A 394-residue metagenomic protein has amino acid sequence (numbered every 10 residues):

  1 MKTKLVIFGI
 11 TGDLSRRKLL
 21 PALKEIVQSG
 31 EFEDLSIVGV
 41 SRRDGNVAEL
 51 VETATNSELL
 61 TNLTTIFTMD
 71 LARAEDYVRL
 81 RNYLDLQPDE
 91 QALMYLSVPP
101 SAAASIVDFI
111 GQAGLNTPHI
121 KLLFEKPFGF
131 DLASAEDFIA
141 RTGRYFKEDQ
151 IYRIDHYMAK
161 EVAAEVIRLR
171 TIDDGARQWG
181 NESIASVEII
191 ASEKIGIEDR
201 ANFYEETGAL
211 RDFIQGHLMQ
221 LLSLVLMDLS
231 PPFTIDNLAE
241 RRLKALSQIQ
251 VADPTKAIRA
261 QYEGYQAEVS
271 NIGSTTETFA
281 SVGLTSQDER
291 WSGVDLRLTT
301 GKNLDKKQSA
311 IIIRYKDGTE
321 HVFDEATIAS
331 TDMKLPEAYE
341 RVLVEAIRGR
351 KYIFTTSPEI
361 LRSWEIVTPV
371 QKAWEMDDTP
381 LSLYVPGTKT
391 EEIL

Functional and structural regions predicted by a protein language model:
M1-L123, F128-L394: Secretory/organelle targeting and membrane-embedding segments
